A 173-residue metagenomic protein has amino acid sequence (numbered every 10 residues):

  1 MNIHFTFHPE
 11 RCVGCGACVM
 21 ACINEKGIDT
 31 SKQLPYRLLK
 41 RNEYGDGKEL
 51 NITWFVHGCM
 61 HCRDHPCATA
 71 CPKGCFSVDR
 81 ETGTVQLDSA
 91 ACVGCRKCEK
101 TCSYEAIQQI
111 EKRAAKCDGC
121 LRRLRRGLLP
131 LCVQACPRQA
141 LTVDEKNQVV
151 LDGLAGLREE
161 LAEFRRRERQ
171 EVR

Functional and structural regions predicted by a protein language model:
M1-E10, I23-G47: N-terminal cysteine/histidine-rich coordination modules
H8-P9, K73, S89: Aromatic-flanked redox-active Cys/Sec active sites in thiol-based oxidoreductases, especially the WC-centered
C18, I23-I28, R122, Q139: Detector for the c-type heme attachment site
S31-H61, A68-T69, A90-R173: Flanking helices and flexible, charged tails adjoining ferredoxin-like Fe-S electron-transfer domains in multi-subunit
H61-T82: Ordered, amphipathic secondary-structure segments that act as subunit-interaction surfaces in large macromolecular
F76, G83-D88, L154: Active-site cradle of extracellular carbohydrate-active enzymes
